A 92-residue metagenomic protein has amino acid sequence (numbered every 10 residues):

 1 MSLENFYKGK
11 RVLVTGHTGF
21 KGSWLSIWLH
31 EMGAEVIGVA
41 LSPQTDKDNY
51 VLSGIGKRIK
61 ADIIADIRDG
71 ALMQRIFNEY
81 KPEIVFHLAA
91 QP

Functional and structural regions predicted by a protein language model:
M1-P92: N-terminal Rossmann-like NAD(P)+-binding domain of SDR-like oxidoreductases, especially those catalyzing
